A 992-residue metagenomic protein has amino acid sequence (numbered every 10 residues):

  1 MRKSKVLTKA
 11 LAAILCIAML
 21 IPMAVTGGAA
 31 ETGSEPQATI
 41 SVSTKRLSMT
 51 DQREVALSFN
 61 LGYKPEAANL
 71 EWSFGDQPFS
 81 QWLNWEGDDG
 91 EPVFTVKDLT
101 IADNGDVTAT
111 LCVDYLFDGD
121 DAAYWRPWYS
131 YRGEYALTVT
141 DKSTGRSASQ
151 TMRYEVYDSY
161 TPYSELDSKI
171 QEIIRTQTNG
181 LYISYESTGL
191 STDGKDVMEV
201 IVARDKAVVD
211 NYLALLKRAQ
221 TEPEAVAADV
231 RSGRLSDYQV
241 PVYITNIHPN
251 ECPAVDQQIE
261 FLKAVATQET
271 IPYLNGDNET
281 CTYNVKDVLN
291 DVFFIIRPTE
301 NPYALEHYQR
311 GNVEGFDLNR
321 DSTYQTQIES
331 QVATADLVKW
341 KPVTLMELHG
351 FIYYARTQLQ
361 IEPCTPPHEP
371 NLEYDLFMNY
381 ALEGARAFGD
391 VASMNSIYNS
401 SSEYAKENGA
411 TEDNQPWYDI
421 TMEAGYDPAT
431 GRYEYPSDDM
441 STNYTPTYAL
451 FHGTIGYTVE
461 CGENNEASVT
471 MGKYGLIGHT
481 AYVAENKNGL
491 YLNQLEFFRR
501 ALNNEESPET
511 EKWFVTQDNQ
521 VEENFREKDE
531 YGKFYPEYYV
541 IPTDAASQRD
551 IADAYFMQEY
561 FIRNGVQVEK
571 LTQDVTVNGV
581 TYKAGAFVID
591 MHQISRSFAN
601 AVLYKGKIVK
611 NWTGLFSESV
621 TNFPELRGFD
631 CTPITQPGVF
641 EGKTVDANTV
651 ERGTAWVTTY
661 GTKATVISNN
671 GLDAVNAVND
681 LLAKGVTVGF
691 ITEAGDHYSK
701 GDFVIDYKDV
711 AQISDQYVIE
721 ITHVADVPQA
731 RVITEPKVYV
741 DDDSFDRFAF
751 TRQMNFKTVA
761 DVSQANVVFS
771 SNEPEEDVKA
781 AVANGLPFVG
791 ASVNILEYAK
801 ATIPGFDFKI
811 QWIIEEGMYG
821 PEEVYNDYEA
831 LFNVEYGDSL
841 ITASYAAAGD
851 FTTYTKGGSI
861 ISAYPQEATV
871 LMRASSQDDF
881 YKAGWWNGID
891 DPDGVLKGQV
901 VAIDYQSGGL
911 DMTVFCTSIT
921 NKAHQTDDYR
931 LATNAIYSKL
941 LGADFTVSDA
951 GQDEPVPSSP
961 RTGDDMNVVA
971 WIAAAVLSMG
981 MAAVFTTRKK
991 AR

Functional and structural regions predicted by a protein language model:
R2-I14: Bacterial N-terminal signal peptides that target proteins for export
A13-P22: Bacterial N-terminal signal peptides
I21-S34, S959-N967, R988: Sec-dependent signal peptide cleavage junction
G33-E172, T188, D196, A219-C252 (+4 more regions): Intrinsic-disorder/low-complexity accessory segments
K195-I201: A short loop-to-beta-strand scaffold at the N-terminal edge of the catalytic core in hydrolase folds
G276-V285, F293-Y398: Hydrophobic, small-residue-rich alpha-helical packing segments that form membrane-like cores
F945-D964: C-terminal low-complexity, Ser/Thr- and acidic/Pro-rich disordered "stalk" regions positioned immediately N-terminal
N967-K989: A cross-kingdom C-terminal cell-surface attachment/processing module
